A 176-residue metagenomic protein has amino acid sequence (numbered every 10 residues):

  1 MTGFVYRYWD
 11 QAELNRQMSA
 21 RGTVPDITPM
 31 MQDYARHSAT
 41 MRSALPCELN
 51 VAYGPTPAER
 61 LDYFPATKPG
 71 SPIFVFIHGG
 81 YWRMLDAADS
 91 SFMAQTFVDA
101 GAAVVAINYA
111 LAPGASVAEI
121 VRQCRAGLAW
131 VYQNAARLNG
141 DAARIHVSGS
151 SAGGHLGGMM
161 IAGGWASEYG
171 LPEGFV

Functional and structural regions predicted by a protein language model:
M1-H37, V147, G154-L156: N-terminal presequences and immediately downstream first alpha-helices
Q17-P69: N-terminal cap/lid segment of alpha/beta-hydrolase-fold proteins
S71-G80: Short beta-strand element of the alpha/beta-hydrolase
Y81-R83, L111-P113, A152-G154: Solvent-exposed loop/turn segments at secondary-structure junctions within structured extracellular/periplasmic domains
L85-A94, V105-H146: Catalytic nucleophile-loop/oxyanion-hole region of alpha/beta-hydrolase and closely related hydrolase-like folds
A126-V176: Primarily recognizes the serine-hydrolase "nucleophile elbow" in alpha/beta-hydrolase and SGNH/GDSL folds
